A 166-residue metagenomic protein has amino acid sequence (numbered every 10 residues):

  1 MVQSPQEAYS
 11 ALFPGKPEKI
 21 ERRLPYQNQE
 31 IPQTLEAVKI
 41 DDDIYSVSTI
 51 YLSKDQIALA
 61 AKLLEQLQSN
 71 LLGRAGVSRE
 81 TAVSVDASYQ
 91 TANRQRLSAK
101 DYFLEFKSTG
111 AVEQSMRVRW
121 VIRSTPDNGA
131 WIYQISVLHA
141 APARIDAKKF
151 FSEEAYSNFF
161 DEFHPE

Functional and structural regions predicted by a protein language model:
M1-P32, R79-R96, E166: N-terminal "mature-domain start" segment
Q33-A58, L63-Q66, L72-A75, R79-E80 (+1 more regions): Short, well-structured beta-strand
